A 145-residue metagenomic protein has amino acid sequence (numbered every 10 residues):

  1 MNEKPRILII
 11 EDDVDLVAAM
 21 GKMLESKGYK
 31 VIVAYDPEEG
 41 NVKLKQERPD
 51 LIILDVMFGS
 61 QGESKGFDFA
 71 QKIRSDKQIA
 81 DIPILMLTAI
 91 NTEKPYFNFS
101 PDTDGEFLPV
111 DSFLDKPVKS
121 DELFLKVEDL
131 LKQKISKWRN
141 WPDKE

Functional and structural regions predicted by a protein language model:
E11-D12, K116: Acidic di-acidic motifs
D13-I32: Two-component/phosphorelay signaling modules centered on CheY-like receiver
V33-L51: Acidic, metal-coordinating helix/loop segments flanking the phosphotransfer/catalytic sites of two-component signaling
E47-Q61: Active-site beta3 strand of CheY-like receiver
R48-D50, K77-P83: His-Asp phosphorelay/catalytic-motif detector in bacterial-type signaling
S64-D68, I90-L114, D121, L125: Alpha4 helix (beta4-alpha4-beta5 surface) of REC/receiver domains from two-component response regulators
K132-E145: CheY-like receiver
